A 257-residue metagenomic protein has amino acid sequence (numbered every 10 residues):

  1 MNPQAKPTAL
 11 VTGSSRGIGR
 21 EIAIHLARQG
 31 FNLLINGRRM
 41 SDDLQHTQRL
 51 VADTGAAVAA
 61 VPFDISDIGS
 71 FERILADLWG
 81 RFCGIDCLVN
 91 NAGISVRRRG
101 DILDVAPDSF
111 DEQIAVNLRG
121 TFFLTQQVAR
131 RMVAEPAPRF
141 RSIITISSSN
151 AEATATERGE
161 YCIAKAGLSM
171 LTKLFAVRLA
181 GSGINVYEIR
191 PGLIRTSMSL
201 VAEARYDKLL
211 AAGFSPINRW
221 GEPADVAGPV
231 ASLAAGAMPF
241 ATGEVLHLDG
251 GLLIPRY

Functional and structural regions predicted by a protein language model:
S15-G17: Conserved glycine-rich cofactor-binding loop
Q29-H46: Conserved glycine-rich Rossmann-like NAD(P)H-binding loop of the short-chain dehydrogenase/reductase
I94-S95, A137-G181, L193-I194, L252: Catalytic loop of short-chain dehydrogenase/reductase
S95, R99, G213, A231 (+1 more regions): Short C-terminal tail/terminal secondary-structure segment of NAD(P)H-dependent dehydrogenase/reductase domains
R99-I102, A106-I114, A211: Substrate-binding pocket helix/loop in short-chain dehydrogenase/reductase
R130, A134, V177-R178, P239: Alpha-helical segment proximal to the catalytic Tyr-Lys
A180, N185, A241-G243: Short, small/polar-rich loop/turn modules that mediate ligand/substrate recognition or access, typified
